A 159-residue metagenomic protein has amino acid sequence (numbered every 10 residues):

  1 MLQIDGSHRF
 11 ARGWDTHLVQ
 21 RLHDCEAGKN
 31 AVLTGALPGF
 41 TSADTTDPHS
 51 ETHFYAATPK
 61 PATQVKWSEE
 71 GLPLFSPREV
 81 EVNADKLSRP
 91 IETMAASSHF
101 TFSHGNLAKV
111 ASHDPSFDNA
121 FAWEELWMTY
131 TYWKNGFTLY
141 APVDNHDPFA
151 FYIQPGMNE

Functional and structural regions predicted by a protein language model:
L2-I4, H8-H113, F151-N158: Conserved catalytic core of nucleotide-sugar-dependent glycosyltransferases
L18, L107, D118-D144: A short, conserved alpha-helix in the catalytic core of glycosyltransferases
F137-E159: Active-site-adjacent helix/loop segment of glycosyltransferases that harbors family-specific signature motifs
